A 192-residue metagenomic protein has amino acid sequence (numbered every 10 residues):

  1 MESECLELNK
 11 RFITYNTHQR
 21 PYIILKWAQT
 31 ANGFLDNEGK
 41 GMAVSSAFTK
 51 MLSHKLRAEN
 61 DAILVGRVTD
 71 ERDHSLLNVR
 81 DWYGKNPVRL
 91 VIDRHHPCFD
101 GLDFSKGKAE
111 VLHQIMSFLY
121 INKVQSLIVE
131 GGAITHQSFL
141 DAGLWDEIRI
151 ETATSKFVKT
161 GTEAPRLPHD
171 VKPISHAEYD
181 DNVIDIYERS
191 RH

Functional and structural regions predicted by a protein language model:
M1-E7: Active-site loop-to-helix "anion-binding N-cap" substructures in soluble metabolic enzymes
E7-H192: Enzymes that bind and transform nitrogen-containing heteroaromatic metabolites
